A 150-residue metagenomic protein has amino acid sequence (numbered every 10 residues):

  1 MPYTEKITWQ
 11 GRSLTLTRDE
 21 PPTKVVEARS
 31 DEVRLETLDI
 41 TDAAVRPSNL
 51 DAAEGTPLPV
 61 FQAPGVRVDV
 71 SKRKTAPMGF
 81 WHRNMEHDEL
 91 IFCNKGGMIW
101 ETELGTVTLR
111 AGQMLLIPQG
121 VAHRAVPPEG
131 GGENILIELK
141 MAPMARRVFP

Functional and structural regions predicted by a protein language model:
M1-R67, S71, F80: A short, N-terminal "cap"/entry segment at the start of jelly-roll beta-barrel domains of the cupin/DSBH fold
P2-S13, S71, R124-P150: Double-stranded beta-helix
P64, E101-G105: Short strand-coil-strand connectors
G79-W81, H87, E103, A111: Short, solvent-exposed loop/turn positions at domain surfaces that link secondary-structure elements or cap domain
R83-W100: Short, conserved beta-strand element in jelly-roll/cupin
L104-Q119: Short acidic-glycine-tyrosine-enriched beta hairpin
